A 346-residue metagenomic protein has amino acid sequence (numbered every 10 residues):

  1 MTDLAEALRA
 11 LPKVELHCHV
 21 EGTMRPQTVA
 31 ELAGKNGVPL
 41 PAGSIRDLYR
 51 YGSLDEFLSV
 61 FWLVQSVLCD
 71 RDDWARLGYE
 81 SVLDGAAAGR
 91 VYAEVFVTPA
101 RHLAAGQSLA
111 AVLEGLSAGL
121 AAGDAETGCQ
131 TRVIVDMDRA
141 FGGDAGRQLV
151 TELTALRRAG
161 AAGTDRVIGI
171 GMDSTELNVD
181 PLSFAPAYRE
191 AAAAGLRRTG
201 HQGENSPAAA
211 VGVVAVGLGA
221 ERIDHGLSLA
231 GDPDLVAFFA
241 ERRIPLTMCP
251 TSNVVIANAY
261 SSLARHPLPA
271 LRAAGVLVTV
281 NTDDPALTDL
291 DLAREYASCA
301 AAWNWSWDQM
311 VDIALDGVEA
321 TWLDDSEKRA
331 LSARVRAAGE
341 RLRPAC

Functional and structural regions predicted by a protein language model:
M1-L196, N205-V213, G217-L218, R222 (+2 more regions): Metal-cofactor-binding active-site regions of metalloenzymes
G200: A glycine- and charged-residue-rich anion-binding loop/surface
